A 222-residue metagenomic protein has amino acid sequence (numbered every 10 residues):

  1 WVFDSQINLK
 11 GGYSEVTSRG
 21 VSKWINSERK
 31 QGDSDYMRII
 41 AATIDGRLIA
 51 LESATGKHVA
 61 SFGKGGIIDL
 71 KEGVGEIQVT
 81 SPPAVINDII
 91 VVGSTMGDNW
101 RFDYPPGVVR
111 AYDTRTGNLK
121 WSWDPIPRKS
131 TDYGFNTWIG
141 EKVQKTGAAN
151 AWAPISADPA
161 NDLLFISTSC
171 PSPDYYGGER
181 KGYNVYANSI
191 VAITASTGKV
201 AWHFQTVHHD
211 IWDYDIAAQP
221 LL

Functional and structural regions predicted by a protein language model:
W1-G11, I25-R29, L48-V74, V108-K145 (+2 more regions): Extracytoplasmic/lumenal domain signature
E15-R47, G75-R101, V108, V143-E179 (+2 more regions): Repeat-blade elements of multi-bladed beta-propeller folds
F102-D103, D132: Short Asp/Glu-rich motifs
